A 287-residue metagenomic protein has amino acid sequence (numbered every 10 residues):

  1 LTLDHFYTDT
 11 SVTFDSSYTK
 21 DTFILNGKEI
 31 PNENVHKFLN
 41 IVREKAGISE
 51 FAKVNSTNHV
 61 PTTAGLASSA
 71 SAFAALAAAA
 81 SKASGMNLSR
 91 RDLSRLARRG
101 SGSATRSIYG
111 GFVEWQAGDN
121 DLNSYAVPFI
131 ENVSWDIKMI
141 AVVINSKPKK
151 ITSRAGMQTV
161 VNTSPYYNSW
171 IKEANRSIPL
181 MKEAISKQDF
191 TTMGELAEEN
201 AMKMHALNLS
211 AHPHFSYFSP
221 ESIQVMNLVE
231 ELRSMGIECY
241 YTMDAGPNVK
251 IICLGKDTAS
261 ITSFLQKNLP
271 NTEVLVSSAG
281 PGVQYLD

Functional and structural regions predicted by a protein language model:
L1-A64, A78-L88, S263-F264, L275-D287: ATP-binding N-lobe of GHMP and related small-molecule kinases
L1-T2, E131-V133, Y241: Short Gly/Pro-enriched turn/cap motifs at secondary-structure boundaries
T10, M193, D244: Residue-level signal for inorganic ion chemistry
V12-D15, I237-M243: Short, flexible, solvent-exposed loop/turn segments with mixed acidic/basic and small polar residues
N34, S68, A72-F73, S177 (+3 more regions): Catalytic-loop motifs flanking and including active-site residues across diverse enzymes
E44-N132: Gly/Ser-rich oxyanion-binding loop with an adjacent helix/lid that shapes the negatively charged ligand pocket
R95-R233, I237, I252, K256-D287: ATP-dependent small-molecule kinase catalytic core of the GHMP/sugar-kinase superfamily and closely related
T242-K250: Small/polar glycine-rich anion-binding or flexible loop at a beta-alpha turn
